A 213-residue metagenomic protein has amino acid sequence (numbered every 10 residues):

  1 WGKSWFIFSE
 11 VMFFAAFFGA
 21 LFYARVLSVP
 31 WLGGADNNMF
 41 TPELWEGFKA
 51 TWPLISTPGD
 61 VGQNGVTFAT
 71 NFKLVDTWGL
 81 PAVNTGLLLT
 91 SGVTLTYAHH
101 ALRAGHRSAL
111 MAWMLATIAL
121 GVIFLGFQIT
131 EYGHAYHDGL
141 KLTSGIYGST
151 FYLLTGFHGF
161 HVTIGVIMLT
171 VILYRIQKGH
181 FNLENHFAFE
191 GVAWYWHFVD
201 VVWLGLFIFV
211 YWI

Functional and structural regions predicted by a protein language model:
W1-I213: ...captures the hydrophobic TM-helix bundle architecture rather than a specific catalytic motif, and can also fire on
